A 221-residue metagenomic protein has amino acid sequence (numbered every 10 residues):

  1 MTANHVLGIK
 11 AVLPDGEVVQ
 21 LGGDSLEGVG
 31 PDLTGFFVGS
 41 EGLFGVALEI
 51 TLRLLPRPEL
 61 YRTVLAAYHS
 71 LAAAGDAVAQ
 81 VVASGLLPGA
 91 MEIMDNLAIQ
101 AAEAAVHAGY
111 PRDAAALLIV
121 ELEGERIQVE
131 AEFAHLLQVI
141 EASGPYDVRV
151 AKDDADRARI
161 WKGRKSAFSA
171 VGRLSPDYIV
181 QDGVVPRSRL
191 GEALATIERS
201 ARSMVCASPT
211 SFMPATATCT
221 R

Functional and structural regions predicted by a protein language model:
M1-T220: Noncatalytic alpha-helical scaffold of FAD-dependent oxidoreductases
